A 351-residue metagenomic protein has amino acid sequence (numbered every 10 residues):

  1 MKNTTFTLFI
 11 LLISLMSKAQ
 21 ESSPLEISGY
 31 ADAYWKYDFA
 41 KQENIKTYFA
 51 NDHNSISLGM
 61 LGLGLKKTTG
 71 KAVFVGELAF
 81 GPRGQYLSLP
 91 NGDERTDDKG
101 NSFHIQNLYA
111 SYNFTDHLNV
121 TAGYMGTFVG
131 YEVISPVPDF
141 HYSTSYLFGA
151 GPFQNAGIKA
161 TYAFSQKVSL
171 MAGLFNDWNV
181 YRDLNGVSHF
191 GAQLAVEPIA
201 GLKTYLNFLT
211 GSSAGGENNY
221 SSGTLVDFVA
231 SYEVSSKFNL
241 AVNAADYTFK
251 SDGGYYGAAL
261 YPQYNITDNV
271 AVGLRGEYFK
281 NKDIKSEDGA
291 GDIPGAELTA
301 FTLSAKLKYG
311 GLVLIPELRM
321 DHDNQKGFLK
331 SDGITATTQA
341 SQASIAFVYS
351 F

Functional and structural regions predicted by a protein language model:
M1-L25: Bacterial Sec-dependent N-terminal signal peptides
E21-Y37: Short N-terminal segments immediately surrounding and downstream of signal-peptide cleavage
S22, T68-G70, T115-H117, T127 (+5 more regions): Outer-membrane beta-barrel channels and translocator barrels
G29, A33, L58-K67, N107-Y112 (+8 more regions): Residues on the lipid-exposed face of transmembrane beta-strands in outer-membrane beta-barrel proteins
Y34, F39-S55, Q85-N107, T115-V196 (+1 more regions): Surface-exposed coil loops of outer-membrane beta-barrel proteins
T47-A50, G84-L87, E94-N101, G201-F208 (+2 more regions): Outer-membrane beta-barrel pore domains
N51-R83: Glycine- and aromatic-enriched membrane insertion/assembly motifs of diderm outer-membrane and organelle channel
V75-E77, L170, A346: Face-selective signature of the C-terminal outer-membrane beta-barrel domain
